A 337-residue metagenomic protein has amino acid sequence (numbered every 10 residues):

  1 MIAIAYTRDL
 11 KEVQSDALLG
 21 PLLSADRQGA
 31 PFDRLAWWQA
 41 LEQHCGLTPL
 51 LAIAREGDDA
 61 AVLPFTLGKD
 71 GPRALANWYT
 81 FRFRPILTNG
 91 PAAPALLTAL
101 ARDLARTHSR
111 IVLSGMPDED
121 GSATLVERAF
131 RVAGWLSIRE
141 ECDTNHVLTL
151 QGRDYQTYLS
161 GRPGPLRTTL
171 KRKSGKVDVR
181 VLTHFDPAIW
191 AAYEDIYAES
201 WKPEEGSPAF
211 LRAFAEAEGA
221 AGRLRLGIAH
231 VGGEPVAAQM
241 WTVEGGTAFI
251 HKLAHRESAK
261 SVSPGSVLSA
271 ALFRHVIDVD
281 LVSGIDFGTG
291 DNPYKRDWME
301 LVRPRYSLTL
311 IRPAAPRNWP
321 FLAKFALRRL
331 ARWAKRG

Functional and structural regions predicted by a protein language model:
I2-D9, T66-L67, T124, R128-T157 (+2 more regions): Active-site/acyl-donor-binding loops of N-acyltransferases
I2-R73, M116-N145, T149-S261: A conserved beta-strand-loop-helix scaffold within acyl/acetyltransferase catalytic domains
P21-L22, W78-F81, D280: Short glycine-enriched loop/turn motifs at secondary-structure junctions
E42-H44, R102-A105, L136-R139, V276-I277 (+1 more regions): A general structural signal for short secondary-structure junctions and capping/turn motifs
L47-P49, R106-R110, L224, V279-V282: Short, high-confidence coil segments that cap the C-terminus of an alpha-helix and link into the following beta-strand
W78-E119: A gly/proline- and charged-residue-enriched helix-loop-helix capping module
T98-R102, W201-P320: Aromatic (often tryptophan-rich) hydrophobic motifs at membrane interfaces
I111-S114, R180, G284-D286: Short catalytic-loop micro-motif centered on adjacent basic/acidic residues
